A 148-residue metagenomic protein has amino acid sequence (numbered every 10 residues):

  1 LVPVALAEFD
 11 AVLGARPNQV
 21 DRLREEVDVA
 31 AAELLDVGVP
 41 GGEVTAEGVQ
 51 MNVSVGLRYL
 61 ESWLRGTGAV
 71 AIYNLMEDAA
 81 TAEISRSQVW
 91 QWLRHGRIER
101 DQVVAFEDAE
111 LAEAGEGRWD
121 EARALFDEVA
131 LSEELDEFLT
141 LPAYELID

Functional and structural regions predicted by a protein language model:
L1-D148: Non-catalytic helical/linker scaffolds that mediate oligomerization, partner binding, and domain coupling around large
